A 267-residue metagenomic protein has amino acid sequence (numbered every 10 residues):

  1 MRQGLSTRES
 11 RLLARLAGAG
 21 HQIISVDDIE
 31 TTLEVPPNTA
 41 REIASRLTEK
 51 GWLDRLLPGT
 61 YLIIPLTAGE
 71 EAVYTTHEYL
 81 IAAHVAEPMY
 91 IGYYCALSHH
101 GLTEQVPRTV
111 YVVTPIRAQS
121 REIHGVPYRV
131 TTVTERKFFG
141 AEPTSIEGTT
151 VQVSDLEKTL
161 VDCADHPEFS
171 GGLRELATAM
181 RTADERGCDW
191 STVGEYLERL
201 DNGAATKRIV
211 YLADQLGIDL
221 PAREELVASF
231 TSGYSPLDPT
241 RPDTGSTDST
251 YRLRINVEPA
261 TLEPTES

Functional and structural regions predicted by a protein language model:
M1-P88, R186-G203, K207: Short beta-edge/loop segments at beta->alpha junctions of small alpha/beta modules that act as binding/recognition
L12-L13, R41-G51, V106-P115, I123-T132 (+3 more regions): Short charge-dense sequence patches
V26, E49-K50, R55-A68, A72-K137 (+2 more regions): Short gly/ser-rich loop at a beta-strand->alpha-helix junction or flexible surface loop bordering the NTP-binding
I29, A96, L160: A residue-level signal for conserved active-site and pocket-lining positions in enzyme catalytic cores
P37-N38, E104, E168-G172: Short amphipathic alpha-helical segments with coiled-coil-like heptad repeat character
E142-S267: Hydrophobic alpha-helical interaction segments
